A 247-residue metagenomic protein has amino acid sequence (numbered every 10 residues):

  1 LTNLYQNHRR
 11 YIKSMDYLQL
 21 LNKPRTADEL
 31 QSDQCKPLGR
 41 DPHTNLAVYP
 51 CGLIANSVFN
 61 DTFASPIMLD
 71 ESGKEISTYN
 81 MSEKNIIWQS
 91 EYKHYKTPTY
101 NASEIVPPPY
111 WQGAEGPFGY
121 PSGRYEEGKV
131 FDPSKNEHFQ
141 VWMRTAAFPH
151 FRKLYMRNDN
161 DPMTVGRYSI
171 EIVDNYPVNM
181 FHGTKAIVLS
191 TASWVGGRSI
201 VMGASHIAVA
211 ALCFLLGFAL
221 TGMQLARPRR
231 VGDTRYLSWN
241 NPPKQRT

Functional and structural regions predicted by a protein language model:
L1-T247: Acidic, Ser/Thr/Pro
